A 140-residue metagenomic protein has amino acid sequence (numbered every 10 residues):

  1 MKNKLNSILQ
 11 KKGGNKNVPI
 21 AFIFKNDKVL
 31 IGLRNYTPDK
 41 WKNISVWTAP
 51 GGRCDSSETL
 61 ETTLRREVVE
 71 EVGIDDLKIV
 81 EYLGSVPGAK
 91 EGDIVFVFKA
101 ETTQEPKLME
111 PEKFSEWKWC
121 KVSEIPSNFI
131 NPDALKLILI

Functional and structural regions predicted by a protein language model:
K2-T48, D76-L77: N-terminal strand-loop-strand
L33, L83-V86: Short hydrophobic alpha-helix segments
R53-K78, S85-I138: Unchanged
